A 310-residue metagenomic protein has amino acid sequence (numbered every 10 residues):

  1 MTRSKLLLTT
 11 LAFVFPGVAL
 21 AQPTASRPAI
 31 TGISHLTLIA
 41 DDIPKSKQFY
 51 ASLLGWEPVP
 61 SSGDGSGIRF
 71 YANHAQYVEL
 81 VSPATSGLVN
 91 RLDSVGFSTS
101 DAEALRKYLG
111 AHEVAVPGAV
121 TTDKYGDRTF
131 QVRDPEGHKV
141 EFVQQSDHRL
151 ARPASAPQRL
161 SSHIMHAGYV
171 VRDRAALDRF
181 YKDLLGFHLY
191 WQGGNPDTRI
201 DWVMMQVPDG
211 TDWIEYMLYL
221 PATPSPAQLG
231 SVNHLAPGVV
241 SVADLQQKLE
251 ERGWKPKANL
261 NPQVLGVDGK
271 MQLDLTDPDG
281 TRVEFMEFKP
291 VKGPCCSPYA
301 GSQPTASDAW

Functional and structural regions predicted by a protein language model:
M1-R3: N-terminal secretory signal peptides that target proteins for export/translocation
K5-V18: Bacterial N-terminal signal peptides
G17, Q48-A51, D93, K107: Short, basic/low-complexity N-terminal boundary segments at the transition from targeting/disordered tails
L20-P28, G110-H163, G168-Y169, W191-V207 (+2 more regions): Vicinal oxygen chelate
P28, T37-Y77, D123, R128-Q131 (+1 more regions): Core segments of cupin and vicinal oxygen chelate
T31-D41, I68-F70, A84-L109, R128-R133 (+5 more regions): Vicinal oxygen chelate
Q48, E57-P58, Q76-E79, G87-L88 (+8 more regions): Short loop/beta submotifs within extracellular cysteine-rich repeat domains
G67, S82-A84, T121, G126 (+2 more regions): ER-lumen resident redox/N-glycosylation machinery signature
